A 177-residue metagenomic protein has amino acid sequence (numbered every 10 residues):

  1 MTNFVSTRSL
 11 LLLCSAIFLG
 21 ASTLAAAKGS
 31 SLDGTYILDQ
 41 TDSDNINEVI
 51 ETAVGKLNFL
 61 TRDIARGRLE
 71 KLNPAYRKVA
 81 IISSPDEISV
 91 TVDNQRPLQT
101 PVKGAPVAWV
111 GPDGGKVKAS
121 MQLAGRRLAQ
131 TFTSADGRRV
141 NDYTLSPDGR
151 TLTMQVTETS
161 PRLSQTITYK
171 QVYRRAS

Functional and structural regions predicted by a protein language model:
M1-T7: N-terminal secretory signal peptides that target proteins for export/translocation
T7-R8, G20, L57: Compositionally biased, intrinsically disordered low-complexity segments
L11-S22: Bacterial N-terminal signal peptides
A27-S177: PEST-like low-complexity, intrinsically disordered acidic/proline/serine-rich tracts that flank trafficking/processing
